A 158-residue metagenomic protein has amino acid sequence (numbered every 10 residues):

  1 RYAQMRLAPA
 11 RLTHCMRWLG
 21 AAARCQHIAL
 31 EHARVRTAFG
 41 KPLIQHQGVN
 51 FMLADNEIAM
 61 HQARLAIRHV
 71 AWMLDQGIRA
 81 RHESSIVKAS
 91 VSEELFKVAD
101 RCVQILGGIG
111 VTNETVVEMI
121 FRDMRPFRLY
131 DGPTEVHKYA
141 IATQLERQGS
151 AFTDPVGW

Functional and structural regions predicted by a protein language model:
Q4-W158: Alpha-helical interface subdomain recognition
